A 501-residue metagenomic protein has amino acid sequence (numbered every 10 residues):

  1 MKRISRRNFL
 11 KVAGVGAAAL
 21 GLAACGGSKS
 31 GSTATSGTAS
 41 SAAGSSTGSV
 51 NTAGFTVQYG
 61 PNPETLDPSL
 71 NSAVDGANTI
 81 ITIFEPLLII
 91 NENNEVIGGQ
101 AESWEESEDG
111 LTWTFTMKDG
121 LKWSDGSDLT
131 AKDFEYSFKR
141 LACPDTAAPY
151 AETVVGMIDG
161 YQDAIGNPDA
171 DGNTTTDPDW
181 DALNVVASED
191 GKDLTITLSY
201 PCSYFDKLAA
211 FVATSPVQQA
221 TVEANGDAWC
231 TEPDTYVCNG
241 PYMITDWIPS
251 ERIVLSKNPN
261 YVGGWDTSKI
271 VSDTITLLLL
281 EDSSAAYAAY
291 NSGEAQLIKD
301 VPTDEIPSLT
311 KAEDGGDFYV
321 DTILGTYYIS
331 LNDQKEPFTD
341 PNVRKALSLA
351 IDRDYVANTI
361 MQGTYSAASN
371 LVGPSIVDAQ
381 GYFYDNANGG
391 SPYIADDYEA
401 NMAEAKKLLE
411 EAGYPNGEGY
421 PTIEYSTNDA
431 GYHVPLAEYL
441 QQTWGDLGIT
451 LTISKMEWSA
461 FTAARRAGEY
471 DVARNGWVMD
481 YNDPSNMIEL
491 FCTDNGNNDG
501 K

Functional and structural regions predicted by a protein language model:
L10, L183-V185, A357, P392-E399 (+2 more regions): Extracytoplasmic/peripheral linker and loop segments enriched in polar/acidic and small residues with frequent Thr/Pro
Q58-E108, V237: N-terminal lobe/hinge region of extracytoplasmic solute-binding protein
N91, E95, A170, W180 (+3 more regions): Gly/Pro-rich hinge or "lid" segments in bacterial periplasmic/extracellular proteins
T116, E135, R140-A142, T146-A220 (+1 more regions): Surface-exposed binding/hinge segments that line and control ligand-binding clefts or catalytic entry sites
Y150, V154-G160, S459-K501: Acidic-aromatic pocket-rim loops
D227, N260-S308, T450: Ligand-site clamp/hinge motif
L309, Q334, F338-Q380, D397 (+1 more regions): Periplasmic-binding protein-like
S366-E411, A430-H433: Structural transition elements
